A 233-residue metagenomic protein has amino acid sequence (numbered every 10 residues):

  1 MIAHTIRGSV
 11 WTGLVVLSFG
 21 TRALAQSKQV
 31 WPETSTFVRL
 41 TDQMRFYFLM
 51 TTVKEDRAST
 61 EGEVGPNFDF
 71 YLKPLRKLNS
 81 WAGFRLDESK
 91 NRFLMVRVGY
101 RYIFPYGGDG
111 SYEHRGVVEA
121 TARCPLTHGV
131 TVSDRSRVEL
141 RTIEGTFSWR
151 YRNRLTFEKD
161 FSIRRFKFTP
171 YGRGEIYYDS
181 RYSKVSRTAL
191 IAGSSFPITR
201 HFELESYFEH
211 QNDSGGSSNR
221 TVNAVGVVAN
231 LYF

Functional and structural regions predicted by a protein language model:
K28-V30, T60-V64, Y112-G116, F147-Y151 (+2 more regions): Residues that define the transmembrane beta-barrel architecture of outer-membrane proteins
T34, V64-F68, V118-A120, N153-F157 (+2 more regions): Membrane-embedded beta-strands of outer-membrane beta-barrel proteins, especially the hydrophobic/small aromatic
V38, F68-L72, L86-E88, A122-C124 (+3 more regions): Residue-level signature of outer-membrane beta-barrel architecture
Q43-F48, L75-N79, F93-V96, T127-V132 (+2 more regions): Repeated loop/turn-to-beta-strand initiation elements of outer-membrane beta-barrel proteins
T51-R57, L75, R101-D109, R123-T127 (+4 more regions): Sequence/structural signature of outer-membrane beta-barrel proteins
N67-L75, A120, T221-F233: Outer-membrane beta-barrel "beta-signal"
A122-R123, T131-E175: Detector for outer-membrane/organellar transmembrane beta-barrel domains, recognizing the amphipathic beta-strand
G172, K184-F233: Predominantly the C-terminal beta-signal and adjacent terminal strand-loop region of outer-membrane beta-barrel
